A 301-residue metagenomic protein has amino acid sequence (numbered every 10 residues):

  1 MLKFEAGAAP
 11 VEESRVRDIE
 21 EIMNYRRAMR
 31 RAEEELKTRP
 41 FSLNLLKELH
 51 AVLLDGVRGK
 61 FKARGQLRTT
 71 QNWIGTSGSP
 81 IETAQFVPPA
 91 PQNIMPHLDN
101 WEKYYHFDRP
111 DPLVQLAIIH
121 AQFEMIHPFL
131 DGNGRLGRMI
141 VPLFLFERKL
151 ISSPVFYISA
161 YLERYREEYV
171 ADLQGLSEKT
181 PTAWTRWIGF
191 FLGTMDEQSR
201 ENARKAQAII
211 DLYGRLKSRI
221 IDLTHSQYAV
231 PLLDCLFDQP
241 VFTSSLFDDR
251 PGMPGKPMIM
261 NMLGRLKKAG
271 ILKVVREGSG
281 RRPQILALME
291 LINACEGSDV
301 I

Functional and structural regions predicted by a protein language model:
M1-I301: FIC/Doc superfamily catalytic core
